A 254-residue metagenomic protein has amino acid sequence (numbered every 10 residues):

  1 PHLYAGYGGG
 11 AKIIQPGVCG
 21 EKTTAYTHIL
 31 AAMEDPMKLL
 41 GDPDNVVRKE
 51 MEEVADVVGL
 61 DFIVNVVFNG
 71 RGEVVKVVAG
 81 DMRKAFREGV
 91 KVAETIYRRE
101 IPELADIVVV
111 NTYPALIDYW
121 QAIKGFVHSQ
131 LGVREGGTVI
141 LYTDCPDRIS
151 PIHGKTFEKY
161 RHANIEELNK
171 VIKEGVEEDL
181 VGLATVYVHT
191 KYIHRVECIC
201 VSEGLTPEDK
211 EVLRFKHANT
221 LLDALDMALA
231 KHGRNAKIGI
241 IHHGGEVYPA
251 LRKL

Functional and structural regions predicted by a protein language model:
P1-L104: Conserved, well-structured core segments that form the ligand-binding/active-site neighborhood of functional domains
H2-L3, P114-A115, L205-E208: A short, flexible beta-alpha/helix-coil linker loop
V67-N69, Y113-P114, D144-P146: Histidine- and/or cysteine-centered catalytic micro-motif in compact active-site loops
V108: Receiver (REC) domain switch-region micro-motif
T112-Q121: Short, glycine-rich nucleotide/cofactor-binding loops
A122-L254: C-terminal non-catalytic interaction/assembly regions of soluble proteins
